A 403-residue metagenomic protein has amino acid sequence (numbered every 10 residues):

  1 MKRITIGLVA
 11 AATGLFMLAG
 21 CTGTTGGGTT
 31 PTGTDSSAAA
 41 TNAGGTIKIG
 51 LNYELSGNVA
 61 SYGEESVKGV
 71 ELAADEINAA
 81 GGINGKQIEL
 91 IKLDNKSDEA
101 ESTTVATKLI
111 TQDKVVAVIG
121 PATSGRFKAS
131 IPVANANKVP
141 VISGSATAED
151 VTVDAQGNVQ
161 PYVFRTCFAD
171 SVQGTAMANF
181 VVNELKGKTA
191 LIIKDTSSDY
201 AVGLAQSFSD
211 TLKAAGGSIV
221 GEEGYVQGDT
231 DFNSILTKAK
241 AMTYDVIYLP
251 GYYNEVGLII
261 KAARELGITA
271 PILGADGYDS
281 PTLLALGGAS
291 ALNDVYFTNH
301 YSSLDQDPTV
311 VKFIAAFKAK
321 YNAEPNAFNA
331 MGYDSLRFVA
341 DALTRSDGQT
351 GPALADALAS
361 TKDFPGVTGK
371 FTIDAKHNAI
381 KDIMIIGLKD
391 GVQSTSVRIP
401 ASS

Functional and structural regions predicted by a protein language model:
M1-K48, A79, P400-S403: Short, low-complexity disordered leader/linker segments with a strong preference for bacterial N-terminal type II
A40-G69, L93-A100, A122-T123, I193-V202 (+4 more regions): Extracytoplasmic "Venus flytrap"
L55, N158-E223, V246, V339: An alpha-beta-alpha
E64-S66, A80-D154, Y225-T230, G257 (+1 more regions): Beta-alpha junction/loop-to-helix N-cap segments that form part of ligand/metal-binding clefts
S102, R165-A190, V202-L204, F232-N233 (+4 more regions): Hydrophobic alpha-helical segments within soluble ligand-binding/sensing domains
A205-T298: Extracellular/periplasmic bilobed ligand-binding domains
I260-Y333, G387-A401: Extracellular/periplasmic periplasmic-binding protein-like sensory domains
K320-N329, A340-Q393: Segments of small-molecule ligand-sensing domains
